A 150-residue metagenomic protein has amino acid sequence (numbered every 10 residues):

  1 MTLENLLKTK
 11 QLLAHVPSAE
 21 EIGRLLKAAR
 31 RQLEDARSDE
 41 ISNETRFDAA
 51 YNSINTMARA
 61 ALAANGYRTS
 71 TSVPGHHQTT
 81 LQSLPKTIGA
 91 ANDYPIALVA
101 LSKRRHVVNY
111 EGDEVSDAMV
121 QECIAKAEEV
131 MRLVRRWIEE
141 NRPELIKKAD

Functional and structural regions predicted by a protein language model:
M1-D150: Terminal alpha-helical segments
